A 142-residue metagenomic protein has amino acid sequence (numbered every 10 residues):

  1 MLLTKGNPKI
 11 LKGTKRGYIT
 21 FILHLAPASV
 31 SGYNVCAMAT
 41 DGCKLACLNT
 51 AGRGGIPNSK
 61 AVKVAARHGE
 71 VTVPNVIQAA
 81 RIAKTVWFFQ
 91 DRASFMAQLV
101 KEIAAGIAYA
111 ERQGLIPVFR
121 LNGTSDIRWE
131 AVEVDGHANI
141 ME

Functional and structural regions predicted by a protein language model:
M1-E142: SEC14/CRAL-TRIO lipid-binding/transfer domains and related phosphoinositide-recognition modules that form deep
